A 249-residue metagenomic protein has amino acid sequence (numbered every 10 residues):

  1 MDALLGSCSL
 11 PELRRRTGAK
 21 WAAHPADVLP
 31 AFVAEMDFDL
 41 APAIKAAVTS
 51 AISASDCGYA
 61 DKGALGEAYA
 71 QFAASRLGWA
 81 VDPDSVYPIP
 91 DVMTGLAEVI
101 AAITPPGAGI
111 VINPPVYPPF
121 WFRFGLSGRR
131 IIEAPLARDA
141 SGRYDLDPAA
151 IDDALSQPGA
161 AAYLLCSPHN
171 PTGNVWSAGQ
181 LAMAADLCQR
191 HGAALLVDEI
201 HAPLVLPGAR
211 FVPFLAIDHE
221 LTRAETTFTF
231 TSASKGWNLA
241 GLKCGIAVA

Functional and structural regions predicted by a protein language model:
D2-M93, E98: N-terminal small-domain helix-loop-helix segment of the aminotransferase-like
A34-M36, S167-P171, K235: Short glycine-rich anion-binding loops that position phosphate/pyrophosphate groups of nucleotides and phosphorylated
L40, G173, N238-G241: Active-site helix-initiating loop/hinge in glycosyltransferases
S53-D186, A202-V205, A209-T222, F228: Conserved core of the PLP fold type I
S167, L195-L196: Residue-level marker for buried hydrophobic side chains located in beta-strands that build the well-ordered beta-sheet
E199: Walker B catalytic acidic pair
I217-A249: Active-site PLP attachment segment
